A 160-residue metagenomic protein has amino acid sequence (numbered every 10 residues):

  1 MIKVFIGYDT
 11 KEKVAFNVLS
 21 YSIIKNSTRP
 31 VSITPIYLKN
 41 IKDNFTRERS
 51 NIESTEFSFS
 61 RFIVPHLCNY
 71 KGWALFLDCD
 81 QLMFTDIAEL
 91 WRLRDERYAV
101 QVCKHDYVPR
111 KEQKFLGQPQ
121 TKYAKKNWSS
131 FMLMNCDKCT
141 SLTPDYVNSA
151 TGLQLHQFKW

Functional and structural regions predicted by a protein language model:
M1-W160: Glycosyltransferase catalytic domains, chiefly GT-A lineage
